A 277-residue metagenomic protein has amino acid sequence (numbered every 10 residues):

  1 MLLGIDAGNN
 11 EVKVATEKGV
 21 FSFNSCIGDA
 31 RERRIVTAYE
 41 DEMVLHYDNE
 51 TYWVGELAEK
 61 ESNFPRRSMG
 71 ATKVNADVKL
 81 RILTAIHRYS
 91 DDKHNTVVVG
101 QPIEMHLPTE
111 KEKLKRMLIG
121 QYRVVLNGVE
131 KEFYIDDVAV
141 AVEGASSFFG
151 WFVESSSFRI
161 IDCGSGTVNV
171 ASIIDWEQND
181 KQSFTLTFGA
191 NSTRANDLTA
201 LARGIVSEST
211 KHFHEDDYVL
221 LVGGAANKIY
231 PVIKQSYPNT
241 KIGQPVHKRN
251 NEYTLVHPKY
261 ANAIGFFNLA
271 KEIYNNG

Functional and structural regions predicted by a protein language model:
M1-I160, E177-G277: Nucleotide/phosphate-binding catalytic cleft detector across ATP-hydrolyzing and phosphate-transferring enzymes
V14, V170-S172: Conserved blade-register residue in beta-propeller folds
S165-N169: Ser/Thr-glycine-rich phosphate-binding loops at phosphate-binding pockets of nucleotides, nucleotide cofactors
